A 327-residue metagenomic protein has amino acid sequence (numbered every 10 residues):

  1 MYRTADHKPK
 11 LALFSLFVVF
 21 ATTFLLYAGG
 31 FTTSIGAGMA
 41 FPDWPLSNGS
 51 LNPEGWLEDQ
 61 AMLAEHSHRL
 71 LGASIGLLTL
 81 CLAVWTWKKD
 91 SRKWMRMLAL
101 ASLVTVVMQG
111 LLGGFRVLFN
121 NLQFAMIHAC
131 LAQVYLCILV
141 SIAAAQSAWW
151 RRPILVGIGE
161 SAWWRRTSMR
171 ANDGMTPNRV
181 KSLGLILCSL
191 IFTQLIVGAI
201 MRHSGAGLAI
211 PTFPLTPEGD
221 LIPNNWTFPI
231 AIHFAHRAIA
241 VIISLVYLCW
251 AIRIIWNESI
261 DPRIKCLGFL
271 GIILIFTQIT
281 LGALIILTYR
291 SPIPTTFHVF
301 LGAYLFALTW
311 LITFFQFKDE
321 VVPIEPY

Functional and structural regions predicted by a protein language model:
M1-G157, A162-W164, S168-Y327: Polytopic transmembrane helical bundles with strong interfacial aromatic enrichment
